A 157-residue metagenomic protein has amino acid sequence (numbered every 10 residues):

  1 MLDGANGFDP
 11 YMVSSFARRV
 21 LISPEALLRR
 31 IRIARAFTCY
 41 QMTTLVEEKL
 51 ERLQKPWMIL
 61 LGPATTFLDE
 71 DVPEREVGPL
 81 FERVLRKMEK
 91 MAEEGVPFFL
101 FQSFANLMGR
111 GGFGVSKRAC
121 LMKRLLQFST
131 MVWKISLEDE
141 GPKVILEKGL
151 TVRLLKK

Functional and structural regions predicted by a protein language model:
M1-T44: Conserved P-loop
G4-A5, P63-A64, S103-F104: Short, ordered loop/turn segments at secondary-structure junctions
Y11-V13, T44, D69-V72, R110-G112: Short, well-ordered secondary-structure micro-motifs
A36-K90: Phosphate-binding/switch loop-helix module in NTP-utilizing enzymes
M88-K157: Phosphate-binding/switch region of NTP-binding enzymes
